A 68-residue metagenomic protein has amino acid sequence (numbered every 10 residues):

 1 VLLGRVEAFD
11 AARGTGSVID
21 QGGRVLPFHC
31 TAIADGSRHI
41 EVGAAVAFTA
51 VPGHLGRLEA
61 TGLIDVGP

Functional and structural regions predicted by a protein language model:
V1-A12: Structural detector for short beta-strands of small beta-barrel domains
G4, G16, F48, L58-T61: Small-residue-enriched segments and motifs
D10, G22, A34, I64-G67: A generic structural motif
A12-V18: Short aromatic-glycine-enriched beta-strand elements
R24-A32: A short macromolecule-binding patch
I33-A47: Short nucleic-acid-contacting surface segments enriched for D/E, G, S/T with interspersed K/R
V51-P68: OB-fold/S1-family single-stranded nucleic acid-binding modules
